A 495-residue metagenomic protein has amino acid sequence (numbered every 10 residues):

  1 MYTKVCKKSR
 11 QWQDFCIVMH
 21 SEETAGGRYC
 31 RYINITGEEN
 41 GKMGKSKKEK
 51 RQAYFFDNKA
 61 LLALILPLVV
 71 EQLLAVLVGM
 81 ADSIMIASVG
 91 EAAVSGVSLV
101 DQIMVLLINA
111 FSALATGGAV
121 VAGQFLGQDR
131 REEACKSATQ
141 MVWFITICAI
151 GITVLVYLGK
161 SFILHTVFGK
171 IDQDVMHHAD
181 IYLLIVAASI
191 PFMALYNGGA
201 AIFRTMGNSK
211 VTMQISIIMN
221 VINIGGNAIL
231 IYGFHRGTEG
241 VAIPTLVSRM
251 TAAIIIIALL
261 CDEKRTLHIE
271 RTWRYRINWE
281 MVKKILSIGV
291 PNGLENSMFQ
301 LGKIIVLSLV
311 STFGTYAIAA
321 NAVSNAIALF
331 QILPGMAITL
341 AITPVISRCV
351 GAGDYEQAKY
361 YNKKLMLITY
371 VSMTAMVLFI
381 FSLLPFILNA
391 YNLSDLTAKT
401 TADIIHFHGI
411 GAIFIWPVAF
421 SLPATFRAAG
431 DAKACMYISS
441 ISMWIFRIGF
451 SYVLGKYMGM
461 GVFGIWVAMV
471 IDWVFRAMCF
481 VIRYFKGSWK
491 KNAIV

Functional and structural regions predicted by a protein language model:
K4-K7, F15-P67, A122-S189, G233-G289 (+2 more regions): Short alpha-helical transmembrane segments in multi-pass integral membrane proteins
A53-I84, S88-V89, V105-G117, V121 (+5 more regions): N-terminal transmembrane alpha-helices
A63, I86-V105, Q173-H178, T238-E239 (+5 more regions): Interfacial/gating helices of multi-pass transporter permease domains
A63-D82, I185, M219, S248-A252 (+3 more regions): Transmembrane helical elements of multi-pass membrane transporters/channels
L73, L77-S95, L164-Q173, I229-R236 (+4 more regions): Helix-terminus/linker motif at the lipid-water interface of multi-pass membrane proteins
V94-V154, M193-T212, L307, I318-L384 (+1 more regions): Small-residue-rich hydrophobic transmembrane alpha-helices
A115, I185-R204, T212-N223, V241-I256 (+5 more regions): Short runs within selected transmembrane alpha-helices of multi-pass transporters and secretion channels
